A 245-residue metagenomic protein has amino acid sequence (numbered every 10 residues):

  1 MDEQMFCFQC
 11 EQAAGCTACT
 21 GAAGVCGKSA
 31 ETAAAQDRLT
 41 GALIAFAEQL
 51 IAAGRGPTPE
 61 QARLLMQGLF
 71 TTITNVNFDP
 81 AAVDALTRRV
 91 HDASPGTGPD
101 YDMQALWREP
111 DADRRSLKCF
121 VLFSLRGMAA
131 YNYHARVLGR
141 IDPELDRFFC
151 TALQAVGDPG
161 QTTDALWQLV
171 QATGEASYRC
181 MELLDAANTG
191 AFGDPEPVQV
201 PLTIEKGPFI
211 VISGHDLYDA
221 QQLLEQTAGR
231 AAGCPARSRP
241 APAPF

Functional and structural regions predicted by a protein language model:
M1-F245: Metallocofactor- and cofactor-centric catalytic cores in central/energy metabolism, strongly enriched
